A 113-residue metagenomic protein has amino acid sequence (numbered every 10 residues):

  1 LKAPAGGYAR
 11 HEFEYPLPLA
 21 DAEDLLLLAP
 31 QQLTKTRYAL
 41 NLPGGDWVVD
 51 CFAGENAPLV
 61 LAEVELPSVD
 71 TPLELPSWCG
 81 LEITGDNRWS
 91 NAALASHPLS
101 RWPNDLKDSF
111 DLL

Functional and structural regions predicted by a protein language model:
L1-L113: Phosphate-end processing signature that detects enzymes handling 5′-triphosphorylated RNA and polyphosphate
